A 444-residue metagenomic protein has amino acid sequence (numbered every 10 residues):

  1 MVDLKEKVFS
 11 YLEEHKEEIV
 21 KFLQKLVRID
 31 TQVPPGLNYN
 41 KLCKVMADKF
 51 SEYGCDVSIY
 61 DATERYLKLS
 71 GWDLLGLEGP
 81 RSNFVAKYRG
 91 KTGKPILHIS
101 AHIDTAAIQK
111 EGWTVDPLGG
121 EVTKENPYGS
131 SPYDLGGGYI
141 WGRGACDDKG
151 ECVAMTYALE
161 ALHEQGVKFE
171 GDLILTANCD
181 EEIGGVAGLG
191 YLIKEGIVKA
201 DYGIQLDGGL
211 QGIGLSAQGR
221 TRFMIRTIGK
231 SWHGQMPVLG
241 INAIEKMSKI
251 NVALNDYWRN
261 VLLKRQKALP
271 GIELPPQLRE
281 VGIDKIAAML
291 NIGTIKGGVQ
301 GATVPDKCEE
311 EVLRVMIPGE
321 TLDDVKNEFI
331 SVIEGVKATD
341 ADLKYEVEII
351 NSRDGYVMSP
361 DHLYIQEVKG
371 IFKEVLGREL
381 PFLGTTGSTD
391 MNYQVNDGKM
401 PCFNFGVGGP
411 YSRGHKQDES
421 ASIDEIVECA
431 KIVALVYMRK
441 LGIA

Functional and structural regions predicted by a protein language model:
V2-K110, K307-E311, V325-E328, E425-E428: N-terminal helical capping/dimerization or prosegment-like subdomains of hydrolases acting on amide or phosphate bonds
K7, Y11, K21-K25, I29 (+9 more regions): Generic non-transmembrane alpha-helical segments
Y11, I371, V375-I443: Zn-dependent metallopeptidase/amidohydrolase metal-coordination segment
K68, P80-F84, K94-L173, I423: Active-site metal-coordination/substrate-binding segment of hydrolases, especially metallo-dependent peptidases
Y139-S216, E273, R279-I283, L441-A444: Acidic/histidine-rich catalytic neighborhood of metal-dependent amide-processing enzymes
A200, G234-I295, A302-V304, P318-K344: Acidic-enriched catalytic cores of C-N bond-cleaving enzymes acting on peptides and small amides
Q205, G209-G212, I292-G298, T385-C402: Short glycine-rich, acidic/polar surface loops and turns
N251-R259, I272-Q277, D354-C402: Active-site-adjacent substrate-binding region of metalloamidase/peptidase-like peptide-processing proteins
